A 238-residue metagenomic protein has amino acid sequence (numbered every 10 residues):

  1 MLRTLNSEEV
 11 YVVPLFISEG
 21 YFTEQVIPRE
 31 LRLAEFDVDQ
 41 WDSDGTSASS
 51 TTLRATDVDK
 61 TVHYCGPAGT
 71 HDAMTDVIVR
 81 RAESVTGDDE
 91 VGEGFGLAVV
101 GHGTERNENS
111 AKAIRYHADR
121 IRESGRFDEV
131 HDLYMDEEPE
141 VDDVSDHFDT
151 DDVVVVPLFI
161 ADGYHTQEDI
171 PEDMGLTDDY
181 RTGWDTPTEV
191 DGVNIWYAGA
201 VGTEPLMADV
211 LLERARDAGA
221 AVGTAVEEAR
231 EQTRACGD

Functional and structural regions predicted by a protein language model:
M1-D238: Extended amphipathic ligand-handling, pore-lining, and cofactor/metal-binding catalytic surfaces
